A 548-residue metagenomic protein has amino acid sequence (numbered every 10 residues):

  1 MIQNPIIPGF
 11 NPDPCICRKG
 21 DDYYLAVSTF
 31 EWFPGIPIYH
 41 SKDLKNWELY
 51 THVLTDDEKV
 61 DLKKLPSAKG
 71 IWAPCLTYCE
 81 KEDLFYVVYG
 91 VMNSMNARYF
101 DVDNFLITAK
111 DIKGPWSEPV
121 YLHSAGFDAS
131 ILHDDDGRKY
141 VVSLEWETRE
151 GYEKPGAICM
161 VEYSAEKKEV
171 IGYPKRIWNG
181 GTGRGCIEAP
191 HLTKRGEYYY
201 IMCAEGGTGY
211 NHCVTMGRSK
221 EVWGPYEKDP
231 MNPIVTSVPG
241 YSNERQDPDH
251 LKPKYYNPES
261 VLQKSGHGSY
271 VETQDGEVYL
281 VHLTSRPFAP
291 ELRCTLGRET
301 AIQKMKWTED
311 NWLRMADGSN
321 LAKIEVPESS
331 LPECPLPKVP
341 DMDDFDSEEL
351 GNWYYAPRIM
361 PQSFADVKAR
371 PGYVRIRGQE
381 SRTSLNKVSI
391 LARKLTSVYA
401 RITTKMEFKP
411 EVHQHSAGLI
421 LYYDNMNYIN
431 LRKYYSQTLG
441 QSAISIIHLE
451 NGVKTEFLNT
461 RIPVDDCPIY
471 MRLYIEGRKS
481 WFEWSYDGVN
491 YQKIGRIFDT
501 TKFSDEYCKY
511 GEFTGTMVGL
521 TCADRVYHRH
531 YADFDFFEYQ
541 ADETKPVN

Functional and structural regions predicted by a protein language model:
M1-N548: Carbohydrate-active catalytic/glycan-binding domains of CAZyme proteins, especially the secreted or lumenal ectodomains
